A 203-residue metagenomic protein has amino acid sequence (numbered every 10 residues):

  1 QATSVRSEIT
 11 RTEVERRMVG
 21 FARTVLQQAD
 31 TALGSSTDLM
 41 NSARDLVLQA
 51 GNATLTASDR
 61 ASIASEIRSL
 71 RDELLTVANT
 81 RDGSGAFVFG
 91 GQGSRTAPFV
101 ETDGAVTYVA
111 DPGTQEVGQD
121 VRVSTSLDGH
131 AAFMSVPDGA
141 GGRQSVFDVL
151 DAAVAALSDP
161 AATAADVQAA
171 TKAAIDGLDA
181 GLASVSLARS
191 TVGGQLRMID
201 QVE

Functional and structural regions predicted by a protein language model:
Q1-S94, A155-E203: Amphipathic alpha-helical polymerization modules
R44-L150: Amphipathic alpha-helical coiled-coil/heptad-repeat segments
